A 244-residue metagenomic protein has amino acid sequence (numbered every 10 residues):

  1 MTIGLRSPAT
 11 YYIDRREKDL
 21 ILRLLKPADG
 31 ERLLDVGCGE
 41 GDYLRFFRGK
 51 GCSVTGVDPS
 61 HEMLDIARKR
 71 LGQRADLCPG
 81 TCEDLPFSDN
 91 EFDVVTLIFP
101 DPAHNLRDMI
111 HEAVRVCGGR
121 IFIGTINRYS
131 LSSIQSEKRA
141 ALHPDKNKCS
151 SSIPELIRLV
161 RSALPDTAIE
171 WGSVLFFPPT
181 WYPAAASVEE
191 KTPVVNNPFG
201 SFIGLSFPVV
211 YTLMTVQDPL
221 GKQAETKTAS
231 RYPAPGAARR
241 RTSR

Functional and structural regions predicted by a protein language model:
M1-A28, D42: Conserved class I S-adenosyl-L-methionine
L34, E40-D84: Class I SAM-dependent methyltransferase SAM/SAH-binding core
E83-V94: A short acidic, Gly/Pro-enriched loop at the edge of an enzyme's catalytic core that lines a small-molecule cofactor
V94-N105: A short SAM/SAH-binding and catalytic strip from SAM-dependent methyltransferases
R107-I121: A short glycine-rich, Lys/Arg-flanked "PGG" loop and its adjoining helix->strand segment in the class I
R120-N147: Conserved class I S-adenosyl-L-methionine
N147-G172: Short alpha-helix
E170-R244: A C-terminal cap/extension of S-adenosyl-L-methionine-dependent methyltransferases that defines the acceptor-substrate
